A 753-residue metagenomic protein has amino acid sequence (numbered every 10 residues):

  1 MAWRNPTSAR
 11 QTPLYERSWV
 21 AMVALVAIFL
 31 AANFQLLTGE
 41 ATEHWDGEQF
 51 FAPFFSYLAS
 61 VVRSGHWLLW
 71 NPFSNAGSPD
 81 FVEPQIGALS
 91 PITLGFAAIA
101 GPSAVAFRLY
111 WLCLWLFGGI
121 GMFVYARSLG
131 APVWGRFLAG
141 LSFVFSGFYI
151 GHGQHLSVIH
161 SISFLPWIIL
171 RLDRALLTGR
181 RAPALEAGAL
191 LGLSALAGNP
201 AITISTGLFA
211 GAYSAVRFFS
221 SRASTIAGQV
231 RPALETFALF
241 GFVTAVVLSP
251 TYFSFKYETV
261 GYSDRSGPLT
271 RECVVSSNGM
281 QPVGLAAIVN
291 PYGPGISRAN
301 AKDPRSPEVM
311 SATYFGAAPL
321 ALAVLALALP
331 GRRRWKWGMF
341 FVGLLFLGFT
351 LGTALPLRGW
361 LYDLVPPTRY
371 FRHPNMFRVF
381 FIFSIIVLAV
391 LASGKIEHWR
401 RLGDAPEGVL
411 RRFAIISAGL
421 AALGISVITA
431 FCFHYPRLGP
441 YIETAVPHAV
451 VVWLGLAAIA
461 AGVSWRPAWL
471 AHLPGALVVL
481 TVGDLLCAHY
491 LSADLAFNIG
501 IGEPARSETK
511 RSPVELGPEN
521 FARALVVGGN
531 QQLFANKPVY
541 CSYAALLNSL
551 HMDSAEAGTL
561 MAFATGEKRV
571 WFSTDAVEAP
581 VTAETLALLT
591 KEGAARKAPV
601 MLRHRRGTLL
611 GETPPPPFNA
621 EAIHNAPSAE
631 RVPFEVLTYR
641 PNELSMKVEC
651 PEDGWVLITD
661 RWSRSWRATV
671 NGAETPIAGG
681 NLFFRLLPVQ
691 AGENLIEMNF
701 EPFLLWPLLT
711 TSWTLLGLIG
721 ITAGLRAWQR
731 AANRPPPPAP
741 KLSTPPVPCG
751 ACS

Functional and structural regions predicted by a protein language model:
W3-P6, L156-S163, A175-G188, G192 (+8 more regions): Contiguous transmembrane helix-bundle modules in multi-pass membrane proteins
L14, G348, P614-L742: Active-site-proximal, structured, solvent-exposed surfaces of multi-pass membrane proteins that position macromolecular
R17-E48, P53, F240-Y257, L345-G348 (+1 more regions): Transmembrane signal-anchor helices characteristic of membrane glycosylation enzymes that use polyprenol
W19, I28-M122, L141-S163, V260 (+3 more regions): Membrane-interface coil-to-helix junctions
F51-V62, H66-W67, P91, V246-L327 (+12 more regions): Periplasmic/ER-lumenal interhelical loops and adjacent helix-loop junctions in multi-pass membrane proteins
I99, F145, Y149, G153 (+4 more regions): Transmembrane helix irregularities
F123-V144, R181-A182: Transmembrane-helix signature of polytopic, membrane-embedded enzymes that assemble or transfer cell-envelope glycans
Y292-G293, N300-P307, S311, L322 (+4 more regions): Soluble catalytic regions of membrane-associated enzymes that act on cell-envelope and secretory-pathway components
